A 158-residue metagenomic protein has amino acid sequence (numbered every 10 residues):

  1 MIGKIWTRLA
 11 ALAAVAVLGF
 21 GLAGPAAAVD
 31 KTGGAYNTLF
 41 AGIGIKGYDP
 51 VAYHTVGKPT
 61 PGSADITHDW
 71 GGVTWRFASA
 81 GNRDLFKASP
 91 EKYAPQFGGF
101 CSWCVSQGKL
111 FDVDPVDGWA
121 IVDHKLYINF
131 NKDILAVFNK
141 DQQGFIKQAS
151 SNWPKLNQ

Functional and structural regions predicted by a protein language model:
I2-L12: Bacterial N-terminal signal peptides that target proteins for export
A16-A26: C-terminal segment of classical bacterial N-terminal signal peptides
P25-Q158: Charged, low-complexity intrinsically disordered segments
